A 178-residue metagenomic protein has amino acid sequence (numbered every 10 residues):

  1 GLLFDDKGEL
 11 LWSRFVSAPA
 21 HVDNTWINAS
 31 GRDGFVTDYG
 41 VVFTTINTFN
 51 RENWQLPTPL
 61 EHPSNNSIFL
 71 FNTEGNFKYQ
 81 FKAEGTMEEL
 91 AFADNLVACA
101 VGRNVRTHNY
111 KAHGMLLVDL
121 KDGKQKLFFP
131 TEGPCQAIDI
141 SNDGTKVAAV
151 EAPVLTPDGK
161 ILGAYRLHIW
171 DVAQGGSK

Functional and structural regions predicted by a protein language model:
L2, N66-F69, H113-L116, R166-H168: A short loop-to-beta-strand structural motif that recurs across blades of beta-propeller domains
D5-E9, N72-N76, D119-G123, V172-G175: Short loop/turn segments that connect beta-strands within beta-propeller blades
L10-R14, A18-N24, N76-F81, K124-F129 (+1 more regions): A short beta-strand motif characteristic of beta-propeller blades
A20-F35, A83-A93, G133-I140: Repeated scaffold domains used in trafficking and secretory/extracellular systems, primarily beta-propellers
V41-V42, V97, V147: Hydrophobic beta-strand positions that form the internal "hydrophobic ladder" of WD40/Gbeta-like beta-propeller blades
T44-P63, V101-K111, E151-A164: Short, conserved, GDST-rich strand-edge loop motifs in beta-rich repeat architectures
E84-H113: Loop/turn-rich, solvent-exposed surfaces of beta-rich toroidal or solenoidal domains
D139-K178: Blade-level signature of beta-propeller repeat domains, shared across WD40, Kelch, NHL, RCC1 and BNR/Asp-box propellers
